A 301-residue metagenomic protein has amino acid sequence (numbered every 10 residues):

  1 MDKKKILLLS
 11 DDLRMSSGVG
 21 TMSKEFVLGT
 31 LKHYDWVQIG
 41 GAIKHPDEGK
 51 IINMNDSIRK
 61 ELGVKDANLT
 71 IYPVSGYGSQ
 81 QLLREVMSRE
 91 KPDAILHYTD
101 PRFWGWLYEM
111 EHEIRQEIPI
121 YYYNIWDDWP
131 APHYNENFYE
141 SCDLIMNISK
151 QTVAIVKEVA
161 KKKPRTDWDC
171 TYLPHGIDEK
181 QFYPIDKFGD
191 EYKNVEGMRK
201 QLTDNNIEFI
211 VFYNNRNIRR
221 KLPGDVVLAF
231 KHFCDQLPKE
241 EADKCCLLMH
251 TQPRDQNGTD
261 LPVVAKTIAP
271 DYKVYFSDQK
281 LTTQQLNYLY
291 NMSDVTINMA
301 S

Functional and structural regions predicted by a protein language model:
M1-D56, E90: N-terminal subdomain of nucleotide-sugar transferases
M1-K4, R165, P184-I210, L237-A242: Nucleotide-sugar donor-binding and catalytic loop/hinge architecture of NDP-sugar-dependent glycosyltransferases
L8, D204-K221, V227-F230, L247-L248: Conserved donor-binding/catalytic core segment of Leloir-type glycosyltransferases
T70, M249-P253, G258-Y288: Nucleotide-activated donor-binding/catalytic signature segment of Leloir-type glycosyltransferases, i.e., the conserved
H97-F103: Short His-centered aromatic/hydrophobic patch
R115, Y122, A131-N147: A conserved, positively charged/aromatic
Q151, G176: Carbohydrate-associated surface elements
Y288-S301: Acidic donor-binding loop of glycosyltransferase active sites
